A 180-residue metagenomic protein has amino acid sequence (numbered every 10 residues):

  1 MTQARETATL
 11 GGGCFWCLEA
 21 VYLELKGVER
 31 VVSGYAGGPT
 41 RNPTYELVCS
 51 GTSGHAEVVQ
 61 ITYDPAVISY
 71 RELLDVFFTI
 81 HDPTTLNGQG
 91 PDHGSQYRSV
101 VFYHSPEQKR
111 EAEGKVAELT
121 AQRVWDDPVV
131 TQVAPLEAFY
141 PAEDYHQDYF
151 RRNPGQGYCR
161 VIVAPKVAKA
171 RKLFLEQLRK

Functional and structural regions predicted by a protein language model:
M1-K180: Flexible coil/turn and secondary-structure edge motifs
